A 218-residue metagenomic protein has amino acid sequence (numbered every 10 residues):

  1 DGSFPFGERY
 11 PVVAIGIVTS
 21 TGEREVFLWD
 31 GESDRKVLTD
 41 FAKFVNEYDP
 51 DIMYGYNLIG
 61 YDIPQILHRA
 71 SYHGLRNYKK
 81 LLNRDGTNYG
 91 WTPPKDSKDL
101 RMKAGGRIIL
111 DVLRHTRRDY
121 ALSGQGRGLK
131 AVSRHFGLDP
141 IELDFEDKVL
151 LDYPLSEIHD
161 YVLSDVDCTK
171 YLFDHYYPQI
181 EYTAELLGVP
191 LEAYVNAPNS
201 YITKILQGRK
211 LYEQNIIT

Functional and structural regions predicted by a protein language model:
D1-G16: Entry/capping segment at the start of metal-dependent catalytic domains with acidic active-site entry clusters
V12-A14, L67-R76, L187, Y201 (+1 more regions): Short secondary-structure boundary/capping segments
V18-V26: Gly-rich Lys/Arg/Thr-decorated short loops/hinges at beta-loop-alpha junctions or inter-strand turns that position
E25-G124: Conserved DEDDh/DEDDy metal-dependent 3′-5′ exonuclease domain
F44, Y48, N57, Q65 (+4 more regions): Generic, well-ordered alpha-helical scaffold segments in large soluble proteins
G105-H135, Y171-H175, T183-E185, P198-L211: Extended catalytic-interface subdomain
D119, G124-I158, V162: C-terminal or mid-to-C-terminal helical accessory/interaction module adjacent to the motor/catalytic core
E146-T218: Common nucleic-acid-contacting/processivity interface regions adjacent to the catalytic cores of nucleic-acid enzymes
